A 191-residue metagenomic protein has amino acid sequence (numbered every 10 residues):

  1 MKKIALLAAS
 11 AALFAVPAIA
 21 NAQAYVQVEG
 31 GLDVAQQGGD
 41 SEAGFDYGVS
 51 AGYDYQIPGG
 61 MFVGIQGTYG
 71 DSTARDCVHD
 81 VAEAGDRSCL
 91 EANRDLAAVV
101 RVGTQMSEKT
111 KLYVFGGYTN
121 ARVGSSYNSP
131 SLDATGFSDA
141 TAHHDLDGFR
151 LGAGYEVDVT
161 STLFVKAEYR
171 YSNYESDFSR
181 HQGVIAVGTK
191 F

Functional and structural regions predicted by a protein language model:
I4, S10-L13, P17-F191: Gram-negative outer-membrane beta-barrel domains
